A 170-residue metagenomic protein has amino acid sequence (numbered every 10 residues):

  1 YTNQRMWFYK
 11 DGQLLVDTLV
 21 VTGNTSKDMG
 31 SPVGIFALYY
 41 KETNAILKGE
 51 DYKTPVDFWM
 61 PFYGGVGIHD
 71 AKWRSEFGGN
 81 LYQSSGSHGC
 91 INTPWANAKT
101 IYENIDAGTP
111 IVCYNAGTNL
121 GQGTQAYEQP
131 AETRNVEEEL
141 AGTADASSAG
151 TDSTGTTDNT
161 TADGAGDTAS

Functional and structural regions predicted by a protein language model:
Y1-D28: Cell wall/extracellular polymer interaction/catalysis modules
L19-T25, Y40-G49: N-terminal post-signal-peptidase region of extra-cytosolic proteins
G30-I35, E42-S170: Exported/periplasmic cell-wall-interacting domains
